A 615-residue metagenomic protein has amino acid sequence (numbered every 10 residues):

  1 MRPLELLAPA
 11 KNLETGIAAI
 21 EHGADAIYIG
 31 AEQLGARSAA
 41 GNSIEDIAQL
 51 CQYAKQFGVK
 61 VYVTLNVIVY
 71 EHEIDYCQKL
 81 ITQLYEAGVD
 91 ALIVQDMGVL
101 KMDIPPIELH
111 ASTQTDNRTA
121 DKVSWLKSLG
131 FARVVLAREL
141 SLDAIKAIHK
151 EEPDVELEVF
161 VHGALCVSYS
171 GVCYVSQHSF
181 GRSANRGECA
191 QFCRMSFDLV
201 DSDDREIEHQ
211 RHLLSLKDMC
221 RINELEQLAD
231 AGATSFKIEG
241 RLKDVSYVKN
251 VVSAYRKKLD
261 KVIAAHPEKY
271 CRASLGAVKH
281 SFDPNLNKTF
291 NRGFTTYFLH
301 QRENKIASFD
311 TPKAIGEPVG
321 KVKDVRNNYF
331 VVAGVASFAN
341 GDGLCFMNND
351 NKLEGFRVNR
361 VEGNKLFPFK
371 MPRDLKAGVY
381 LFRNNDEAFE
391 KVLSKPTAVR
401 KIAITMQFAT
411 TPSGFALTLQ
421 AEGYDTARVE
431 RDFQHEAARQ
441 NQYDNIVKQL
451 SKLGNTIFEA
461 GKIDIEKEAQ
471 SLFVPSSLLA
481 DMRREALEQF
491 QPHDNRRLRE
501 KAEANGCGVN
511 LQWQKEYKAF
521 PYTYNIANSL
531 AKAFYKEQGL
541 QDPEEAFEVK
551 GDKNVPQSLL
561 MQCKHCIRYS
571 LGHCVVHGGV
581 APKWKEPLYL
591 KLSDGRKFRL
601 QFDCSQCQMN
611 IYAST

Functional and structural regions predicted by a protein language model:
M1-H22, A26-A36, D46, L50-C51 (+4 more regions): Surface-exposed amphipathic alpha-helical tracts and adjacent flexible/coil segments at the periphery of soluble enzymes
A39-S43: An active-site metal/cofactor-coordinating segment within enzyme catalytic domains
D90: Short, conserved active-site loop motifs that form the nucleotide-linked donor/cofactor pocket
L100-P105: Short active-site loop/helix that positions an aromatic residue
R118-K122: Short, glycine/polar-rich helix-capping loops at beta-to-alpha or helix-loop-helix junctions that flank or form
